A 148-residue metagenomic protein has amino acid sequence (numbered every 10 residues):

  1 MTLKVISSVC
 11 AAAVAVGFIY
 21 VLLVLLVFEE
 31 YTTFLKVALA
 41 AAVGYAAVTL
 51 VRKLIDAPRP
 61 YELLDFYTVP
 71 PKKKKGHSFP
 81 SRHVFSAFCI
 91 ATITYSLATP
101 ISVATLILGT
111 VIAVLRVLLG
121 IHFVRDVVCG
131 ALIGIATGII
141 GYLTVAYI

Functional and structural regions predicted by a protein language model:
M1-H77, F85-I112: Hydrophobic alpha-helical bundle signature of multipass membrane enzymes
E30, D56-Y61, G120-R125, A146-Y147: Transmembrane helix-loop junctions in multipass membrane proteins, especially transporters and channels
E62, F88-C89, D126, L132 (+1 more regions): Generic hydrophobic alpha-helical membrane-span motif
S78-P80, A146: Short alpha-helix boundary/capping motifs
P80-H83, F123-R125: Short, non-helical or kinked segments that cap or interrupt transmembrane helices
L115-I135: Interfacial loop-to-transmembrane junctions
I140-I148: Juxtamembrane boundary at the C-terminal end of a transmembrane helix
